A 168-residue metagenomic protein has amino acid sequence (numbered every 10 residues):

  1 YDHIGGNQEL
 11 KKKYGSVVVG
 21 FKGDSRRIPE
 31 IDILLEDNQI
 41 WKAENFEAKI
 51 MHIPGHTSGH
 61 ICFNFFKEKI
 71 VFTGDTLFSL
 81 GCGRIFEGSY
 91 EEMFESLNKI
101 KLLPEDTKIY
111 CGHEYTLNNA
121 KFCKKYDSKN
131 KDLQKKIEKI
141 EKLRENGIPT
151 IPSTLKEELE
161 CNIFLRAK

Functional and structural regions predicted by a protein language model:
Y1-K49, K136-K139: Active-site HxH/HxHxD metal-binding segment of metal-dependent hydrolases
H3, F86-S89, L165: Short, conserved glycine- and acidic-residue-centered signature motifs in active-site or ligand-binding loops
K13, R26-R27, R84, R144 (+1 more regions): Arginine residue identity/basic-tract feature
F21, T57, T154: Residue-level signal for threonine
I28-D127: Catalytic core of the metallo-beta-lactamase
N98-K108, L117-K168: Accessory terminal helices/loops
